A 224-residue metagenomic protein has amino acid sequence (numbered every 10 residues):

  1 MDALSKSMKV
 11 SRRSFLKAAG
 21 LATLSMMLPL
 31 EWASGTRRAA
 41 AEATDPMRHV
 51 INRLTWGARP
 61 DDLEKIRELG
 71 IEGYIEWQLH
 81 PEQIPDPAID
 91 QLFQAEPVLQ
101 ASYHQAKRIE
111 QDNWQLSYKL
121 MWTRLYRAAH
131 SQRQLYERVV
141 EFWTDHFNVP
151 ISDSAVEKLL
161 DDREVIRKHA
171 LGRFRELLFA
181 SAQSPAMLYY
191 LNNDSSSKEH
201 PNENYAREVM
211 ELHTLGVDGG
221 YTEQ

Functional and structural regions predicted by a protein language model:
M1-S11, L21-L30, S34-G35: N-terminal secretory signal peptides
A3-K6, G35-A41, D61-K65, Q105-S131 (+1 more regions): Asp/Glu-centered strand-loop micro-motifs enriched in Gly/Pro and often flanked by an aromatic residue
F15-L16, I109, L159: Peripheral peptide segments
L30-G57: C-terminal segment of N-terminal export signals and the immediately downstream linker at the start of the mature
D45, P60-Q115: Active-site-surrounding "flap" and adjacent substrate/cofactor-binding loops of secreted or lumenal enzymes, prototyped
D61-I66, K119-Q224: Primarily short, surface-exposed interaction patches in extracytoplasmic proteins
